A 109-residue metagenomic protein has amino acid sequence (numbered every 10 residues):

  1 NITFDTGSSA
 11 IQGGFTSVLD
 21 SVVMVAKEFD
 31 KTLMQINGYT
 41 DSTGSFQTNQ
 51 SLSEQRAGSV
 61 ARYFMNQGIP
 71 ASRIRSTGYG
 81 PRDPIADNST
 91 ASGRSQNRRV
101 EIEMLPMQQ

Functional and structural regions predicted by a protein language model:
N1-T3: Acidic/histidine-rich, surface-exposed loop or edge segments in extracytoplasmic proteins
S9-T16, K27-F29, N37-Q109: Periplasmic OmpA-like peptidoglycan-binding domain that tethers envelope proteins to the cell wall
